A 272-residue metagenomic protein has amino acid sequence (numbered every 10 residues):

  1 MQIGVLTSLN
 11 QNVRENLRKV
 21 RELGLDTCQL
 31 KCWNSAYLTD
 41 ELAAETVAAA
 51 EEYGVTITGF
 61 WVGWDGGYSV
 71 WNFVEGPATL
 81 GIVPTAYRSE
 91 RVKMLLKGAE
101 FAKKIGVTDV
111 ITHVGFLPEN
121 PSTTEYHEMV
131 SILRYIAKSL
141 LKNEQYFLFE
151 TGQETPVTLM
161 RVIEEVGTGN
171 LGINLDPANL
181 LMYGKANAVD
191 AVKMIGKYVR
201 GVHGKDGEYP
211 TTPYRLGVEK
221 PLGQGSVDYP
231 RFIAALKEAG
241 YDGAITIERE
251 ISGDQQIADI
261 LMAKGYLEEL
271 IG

Functional and structural regions predicted by a protein language model:
M1-I3: Extreme N-terminal starter segment of soluble prokaryotic enzymes
L6-E15, K31-L42, D65-Y68, L117-P121 (+5 more regions): Acidic-and-aromatic substrate-binding clefts and catalytic sites of carbohydrate-active enzymes
Q11-R18, E52, S69-G172: Active-site acidic/histidine proton-transfer and metal-coordination neighborhood in alpha/beta enzyme cores
R14, D40, A44, T85-L96 (+8 more regions): Non-membrane alpha-helical structural segments and their capping/turn regions in soluble enzymes
L17-L23, D40-W61, A99-G106, K138-K142 (+3 more regions): Acidic (Asp/Glu)-rich catalytic clusters
T27-C28, F60, V130-S226: Acidic/histidine-rich catalytic cores of soluble enzymes
A244-E250: Short acidic/histidine-rich active-site segments
Q256-G272: C-terminal helical cap(s) of enzyme catalytic domains, especially alpha/beta-barrels
